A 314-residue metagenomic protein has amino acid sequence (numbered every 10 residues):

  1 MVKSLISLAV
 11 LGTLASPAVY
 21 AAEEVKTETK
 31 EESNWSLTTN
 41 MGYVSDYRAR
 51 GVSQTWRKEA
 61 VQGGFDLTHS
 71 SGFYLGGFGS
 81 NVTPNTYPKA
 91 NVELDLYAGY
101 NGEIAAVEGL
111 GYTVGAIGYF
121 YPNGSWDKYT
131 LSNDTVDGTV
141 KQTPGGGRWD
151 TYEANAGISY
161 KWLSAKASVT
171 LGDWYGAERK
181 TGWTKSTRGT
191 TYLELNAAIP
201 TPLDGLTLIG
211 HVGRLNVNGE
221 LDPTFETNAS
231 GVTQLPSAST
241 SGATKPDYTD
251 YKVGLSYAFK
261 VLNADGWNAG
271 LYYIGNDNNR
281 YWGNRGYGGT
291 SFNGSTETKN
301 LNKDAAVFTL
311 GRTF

Functional and structural regions predicted by a protein language model:
M1-S36: Cleavable N-terminal export/targeting peptides
A22-S36, G72-L75, E103-G111, I199-I209 (+1 more regions): Short loop/turn motifs that connect adjacent beta-strands in outer-membrane beta-barrel proteins
E23-G72, F78-V82: Short glycine/proline- and aromatic-enriched beta-strand/turn motifs that initiate or cap beta-hairpins
V25-T27, A49-W56, V82-V92, G124-G147 (+3 more regions): Outer-membrane beta-barrel translocator domains and adjoining extracellular loop/strand segments of Gram-negative
S33-W35, R57-V61, A90-L94, L110 (+5 more regions): Residues that define the transmembrane beta-barrel architecture of outer-membrane proteins
M41-Y43, G63-H69, L96-G102, A116 (+6 more regions): Residues on the lipid-exposed face of transmembrane beta-strands in outer-membrane beta-barrel proteins
Y43-Y47, G79-T83, G102, A116-P122 (+7 more regions): Transmembrane beta-strands of outer-membrane beta-barrel pores
F259, E297-F314: Outer-membrane beta-barrel "beta-signal"
